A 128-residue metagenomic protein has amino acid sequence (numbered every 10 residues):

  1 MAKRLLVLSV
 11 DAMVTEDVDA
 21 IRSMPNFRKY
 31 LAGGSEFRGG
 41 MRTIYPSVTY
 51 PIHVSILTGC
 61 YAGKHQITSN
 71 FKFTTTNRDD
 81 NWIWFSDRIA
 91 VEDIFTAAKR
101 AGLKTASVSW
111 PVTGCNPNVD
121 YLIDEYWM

Functional and structural regions predicted by a protein language model:
R4, V14-M128: Active-site nucleophile/metal-coordination loop of metallo-enzymes that catalyze phosphate/sulfate and related
S9: Generic enzyme active-site microenvironment
